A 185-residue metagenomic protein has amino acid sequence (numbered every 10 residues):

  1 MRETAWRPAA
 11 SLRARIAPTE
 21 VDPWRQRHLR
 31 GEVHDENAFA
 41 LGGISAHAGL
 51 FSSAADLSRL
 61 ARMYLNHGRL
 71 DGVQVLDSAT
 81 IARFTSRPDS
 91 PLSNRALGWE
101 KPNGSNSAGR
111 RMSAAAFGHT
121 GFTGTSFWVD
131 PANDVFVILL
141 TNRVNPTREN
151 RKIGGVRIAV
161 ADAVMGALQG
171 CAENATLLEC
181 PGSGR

Functional and structural regions predicted by a protein language model:
M1-A115: Short, surface-exposed loop or secondary-structure junction motifs that flank catalytic or metal-binding residues
A54-S58, P131-A132, I158-D162: A structural signal for well-ordered alpha-helical segments within the folded catalytic domains of diverse enzymes
N66-L70, A79-S90, G104, G109 (+1 more regions): Short, gly/Ser/Thr-rich active-site loops of penicillin-recognizing serine hydrolases
G118-G121: Short loop/turn motifs at secondary-structure junctions and domain boundaries
T123-F136: Short, surface-exposed beta-strand/loop micro-motifs that present aromatic residues
